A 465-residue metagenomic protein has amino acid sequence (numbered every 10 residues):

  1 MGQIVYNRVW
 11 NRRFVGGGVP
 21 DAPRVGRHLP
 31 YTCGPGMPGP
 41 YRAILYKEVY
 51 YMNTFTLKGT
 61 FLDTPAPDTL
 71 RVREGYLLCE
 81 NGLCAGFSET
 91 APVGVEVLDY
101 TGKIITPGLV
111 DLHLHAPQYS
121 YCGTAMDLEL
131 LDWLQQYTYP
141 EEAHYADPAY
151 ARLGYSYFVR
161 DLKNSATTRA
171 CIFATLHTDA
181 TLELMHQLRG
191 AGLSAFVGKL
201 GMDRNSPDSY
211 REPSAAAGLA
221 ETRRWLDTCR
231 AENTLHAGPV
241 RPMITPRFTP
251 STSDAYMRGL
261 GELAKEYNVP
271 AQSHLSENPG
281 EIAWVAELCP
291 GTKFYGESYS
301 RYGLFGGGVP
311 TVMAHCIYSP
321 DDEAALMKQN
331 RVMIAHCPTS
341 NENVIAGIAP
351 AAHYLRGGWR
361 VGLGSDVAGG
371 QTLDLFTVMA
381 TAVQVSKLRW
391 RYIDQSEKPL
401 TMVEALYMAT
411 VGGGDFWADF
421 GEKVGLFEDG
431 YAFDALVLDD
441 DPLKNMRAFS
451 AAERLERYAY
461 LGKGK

Functional and structural regions predicted by a protein language model:
I4, G17, A22, G26-L29 (+3 more regions): Short, low-complexity intrinsically disordered segments enriched in A/P/G/S/L with frequent Arg, especially at protein
L45-P92, K103: N-terminal metal-binding scaffold of metallo-dependent hydrolase/deaminase domains
N53-K58, A91-W133, S156, K163-N164: Replace "His-x-His-based motif
C122-A151, R204-A215, N278-G308, T381-P399: Active-site gating loops and adjacent loop-to-helix segments of metal-dependent hydrolytic enzymes
G123-L193, L219-H236: Alpha-helical scaffold segments that flank or form the walls of functional sites
D179, E183-I317, D322: Metal-coordinating catalytic core of metallo-dependent amide/deamination hydrolases
L304-L443: Active-site-adjacent C-terminal substructures of enzyme catalytic domains
A432-K465: C-terminal cap of metal-dependent C-N hydrolases
